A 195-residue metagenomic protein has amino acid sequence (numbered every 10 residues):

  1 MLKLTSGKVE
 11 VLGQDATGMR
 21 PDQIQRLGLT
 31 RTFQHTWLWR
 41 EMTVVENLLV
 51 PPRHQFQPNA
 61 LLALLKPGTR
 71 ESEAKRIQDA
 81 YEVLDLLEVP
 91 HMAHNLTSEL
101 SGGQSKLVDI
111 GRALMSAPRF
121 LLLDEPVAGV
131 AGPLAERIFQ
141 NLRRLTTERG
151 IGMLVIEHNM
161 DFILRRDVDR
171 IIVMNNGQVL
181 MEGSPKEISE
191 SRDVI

Functional and structural regions predicted by a protein language model:
G7-Q14, L27: Conserved ABC transporter NBD signature motif
A60-M92, N141-R143: Conserved ABC ATPase "signature" region
L96-L100, Q104: Conserved ABC ATPase signature
A117: Conserved catalytic motifs of ABC-family nucleotide-binding domains
L121-E125: Catalytic Walker B motif of ABC-type/P-loop ATPase nucleotide-binding domains
E182-G183: ABC ATPase "signature
